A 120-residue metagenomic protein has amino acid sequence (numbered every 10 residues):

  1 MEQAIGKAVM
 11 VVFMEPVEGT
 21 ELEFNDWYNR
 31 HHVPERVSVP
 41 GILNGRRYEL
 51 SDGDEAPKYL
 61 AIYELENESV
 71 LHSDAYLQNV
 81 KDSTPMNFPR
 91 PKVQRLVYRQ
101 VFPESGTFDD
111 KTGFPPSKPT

Functional and structural regions predicted by a protein language model:
M1-T120: Macromolecular interaction modules
